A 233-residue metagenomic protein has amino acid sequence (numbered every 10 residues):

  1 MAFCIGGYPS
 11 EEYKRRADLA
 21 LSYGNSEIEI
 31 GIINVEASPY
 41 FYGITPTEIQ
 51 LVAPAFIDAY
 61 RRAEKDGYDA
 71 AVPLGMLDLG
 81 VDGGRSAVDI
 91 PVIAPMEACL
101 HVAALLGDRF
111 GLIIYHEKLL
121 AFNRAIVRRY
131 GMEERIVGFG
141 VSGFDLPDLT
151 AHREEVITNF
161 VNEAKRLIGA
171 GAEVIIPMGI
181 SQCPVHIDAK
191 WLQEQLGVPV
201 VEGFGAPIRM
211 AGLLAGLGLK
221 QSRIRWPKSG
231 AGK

Functional and structural regions predicted by a protein language model:
M1-L51, Y115-R153: N-terminal glycine-rich anion-binding loop in soluble enzyme alpha/beta folds
A2-F3, K65-G75, A172-I180: Periplasmic-binding protein-like
G6-S10, L74-G80, Y115-L119, G179-P184: Gly/Ser/Thr-rich loops at beta-strand to alpha-helix junctions that form or flank small-molecule/cofactor-binding
T45-R62, E154-E163: Glycine-rich, highly charged phosphate/nucleotide-binding loops
R85-L106, W191-A211: Short, acidic/small-residue loops that bind anionic groups at enzyme active sites
E97-L119, M210-K220: A short beta-strand-loop micro-motif that forms or neighbors metal/cofactor- and ligand-binding patches at active-site
V127-C183, D188: Active-site rim beta-loop-alpha module in soluble metabolic enzymes
G205, R209-M210, L214-K233: C-terminal functional extensions of proteins
